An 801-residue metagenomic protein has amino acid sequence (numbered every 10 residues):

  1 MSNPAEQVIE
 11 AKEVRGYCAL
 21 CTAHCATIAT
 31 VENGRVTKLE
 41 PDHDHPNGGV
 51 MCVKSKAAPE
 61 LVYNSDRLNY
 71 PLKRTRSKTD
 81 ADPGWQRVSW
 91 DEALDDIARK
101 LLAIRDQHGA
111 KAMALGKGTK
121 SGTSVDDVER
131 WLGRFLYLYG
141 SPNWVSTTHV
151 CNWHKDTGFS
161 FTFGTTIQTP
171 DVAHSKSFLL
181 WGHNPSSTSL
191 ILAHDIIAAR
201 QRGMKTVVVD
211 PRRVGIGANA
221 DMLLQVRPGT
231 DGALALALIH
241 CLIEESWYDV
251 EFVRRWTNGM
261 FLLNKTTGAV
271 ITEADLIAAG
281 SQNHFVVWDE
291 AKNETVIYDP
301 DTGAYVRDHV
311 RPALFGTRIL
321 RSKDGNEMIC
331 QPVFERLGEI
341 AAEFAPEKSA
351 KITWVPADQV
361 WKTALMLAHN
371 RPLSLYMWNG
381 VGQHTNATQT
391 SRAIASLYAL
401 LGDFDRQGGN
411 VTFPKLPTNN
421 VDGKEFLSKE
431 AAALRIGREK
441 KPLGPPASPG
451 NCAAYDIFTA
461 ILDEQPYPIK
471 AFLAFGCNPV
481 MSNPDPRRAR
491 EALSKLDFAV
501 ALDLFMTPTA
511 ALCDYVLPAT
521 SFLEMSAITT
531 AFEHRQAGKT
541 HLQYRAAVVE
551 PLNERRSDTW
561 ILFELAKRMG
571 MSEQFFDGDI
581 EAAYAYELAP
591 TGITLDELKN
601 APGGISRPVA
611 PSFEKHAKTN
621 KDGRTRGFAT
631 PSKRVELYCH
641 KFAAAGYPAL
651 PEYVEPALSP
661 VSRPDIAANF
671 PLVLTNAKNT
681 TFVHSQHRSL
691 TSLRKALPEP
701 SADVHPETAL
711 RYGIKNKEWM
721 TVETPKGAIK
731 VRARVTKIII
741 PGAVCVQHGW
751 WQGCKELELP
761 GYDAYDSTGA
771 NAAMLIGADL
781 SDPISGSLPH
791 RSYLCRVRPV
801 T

Functional and structural regions predicted by a protein language model:
M1-E251, R255-R318, S322-C330, E347-S349 (+3 more regions): N-terminal export/assembly segments and adjacent metallocofactor-ligating motifs of anaerobic energy-metabolism
R74-E92, H240, W247-A357, R438 (+5 more regions): N-terminal leader/propeptide and maturation segments of large enzyme subunits in energy/redox metabolism and hydrolases
H108-A112, D249-V253, S374, D405-T412 (+1 more regions): Flexible, glycine/charged-enriched surface loops at secondary-structure junctions
G116-T123, K348-V355, W378-N386, L416-N419 (+1 more regions): Conserved short loop/turn motifs at secondary-structure junctions
D127-I197, R202-V208, A233, D301-A304 (+8 more regions): Extended redox/cofactor-interaction regions of prokaryotic respiratory oxidoreductases
R212-G215, T507-Y544: Flexible glycine/proline-rich, aromatic-decorated loop/lid segments
V360-P372: Core structural elements
H384, A546-A601, H687-D703, E707-T801: Long, contiguous, secondary-structure-rich segments that constitute the structural scaffold of globular domains
